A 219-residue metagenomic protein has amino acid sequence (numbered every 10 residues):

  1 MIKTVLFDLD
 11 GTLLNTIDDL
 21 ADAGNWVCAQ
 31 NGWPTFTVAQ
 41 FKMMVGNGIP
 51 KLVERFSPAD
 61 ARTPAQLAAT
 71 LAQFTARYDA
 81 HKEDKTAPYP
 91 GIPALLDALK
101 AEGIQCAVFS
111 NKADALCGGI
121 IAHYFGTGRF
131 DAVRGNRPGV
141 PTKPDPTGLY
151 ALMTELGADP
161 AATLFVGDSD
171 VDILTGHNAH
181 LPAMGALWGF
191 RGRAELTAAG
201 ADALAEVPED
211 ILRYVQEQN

Functional and structural regions predicted by a protein language model:
M1-M43: Active-site neighborhood of HAD-like aspartate-dependent phosphohydrolases
Q30-D60, P90: Alpha-helical substrate-recognition element adjacent to the catalytic core
R55-A94: Metal-dependent phosphoesterase signature
A80-V108, D114-G118, P146: Short, acidic loop-to-helix structural element flanking the phosphoryl-transfer center in phosphate-processing enzymes
D84-A87, A113-V166, D170-A179, R193-E195: Substrate-recognition "cap/lid" segment bordering the active-site pocket of phosphatases
W188-A198: Short, glycine/polar-rich helix-capping loops at beta-to-alpha or helix-loop-helix junctions that flank or form
A203-V207: Short acidic-hydrophobic, aromatic-tinged amphipathic segments that line or gate anion-handling sites
